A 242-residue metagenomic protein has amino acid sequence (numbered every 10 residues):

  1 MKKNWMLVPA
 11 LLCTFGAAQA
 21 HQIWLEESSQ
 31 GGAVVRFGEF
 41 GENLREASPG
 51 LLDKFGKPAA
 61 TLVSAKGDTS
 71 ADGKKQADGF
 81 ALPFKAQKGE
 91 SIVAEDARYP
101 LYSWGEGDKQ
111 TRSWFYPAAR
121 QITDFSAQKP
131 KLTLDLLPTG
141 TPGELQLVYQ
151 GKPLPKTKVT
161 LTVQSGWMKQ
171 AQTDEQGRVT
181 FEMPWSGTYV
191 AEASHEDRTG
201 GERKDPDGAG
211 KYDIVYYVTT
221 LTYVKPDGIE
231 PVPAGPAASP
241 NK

Functional and structural regions predicted by a protein language model:
M1-M6: Bacterial N-terminal signal peptides that target proteins for export
T14-A17: N-terminal signal peptide c-region/cleavage motif recognized by signal peptidases
H21-G32, E106-G143, G201-K242: Beta-strand-rich domain onsets/edges
G31-L44, L137-Y149: Beta-strand-rich structural segments
P58-D68, T157-A171: Short amphipathic beta-strand segments in non-cytosolic proteins
V63-Q110: Mid-chain, structured segments of secreted extracytoplasmic proteins
Q76-L82, T173-G187: Glycine-centered loop-to-beta-strand initiation motif
E90-A97, T188-E196: A short, solvent-exposed beta-strand micro-motif common in secreted/extracellular proteins
